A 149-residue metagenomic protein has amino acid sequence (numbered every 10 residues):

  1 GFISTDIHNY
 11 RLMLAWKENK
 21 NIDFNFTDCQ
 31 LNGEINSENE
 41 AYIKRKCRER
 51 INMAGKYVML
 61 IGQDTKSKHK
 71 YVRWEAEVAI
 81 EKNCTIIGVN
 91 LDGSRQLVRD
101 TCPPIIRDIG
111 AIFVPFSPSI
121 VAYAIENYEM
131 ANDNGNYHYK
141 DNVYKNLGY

Functional and structural regions predicted by a protein language model:
G1-M53, H138-Y149: Conserved N-terminal substructure of TIR/SEFIR domains
F2-S4, I61, N90: Short beta-strand/turn micro-motifs composed of small residues that flank or help shape donor/cofactor-binding pockets
T5, L12, R95-Y149: C-terminal interaction surface of TIR/SEFIR-family domains
L14, R48, R73-I80, P103: Short amphipathic alpha-helical segments and helix-helix/interface helices
E18-I22, V78-I86: Arginine/glycine-rich "motif VI" loop of SF2 helicases in the C-terminal RecA-like domain
A54-M59: Inter-motif core of Ras-like GTPase G domains
D64-E81, V98: Conserved TIR/SEFIR loop-to-helix hotspot centered on a Trp-containing motif with a nearby acidic residue
C84-L97: Short beta-alpha junction loops
